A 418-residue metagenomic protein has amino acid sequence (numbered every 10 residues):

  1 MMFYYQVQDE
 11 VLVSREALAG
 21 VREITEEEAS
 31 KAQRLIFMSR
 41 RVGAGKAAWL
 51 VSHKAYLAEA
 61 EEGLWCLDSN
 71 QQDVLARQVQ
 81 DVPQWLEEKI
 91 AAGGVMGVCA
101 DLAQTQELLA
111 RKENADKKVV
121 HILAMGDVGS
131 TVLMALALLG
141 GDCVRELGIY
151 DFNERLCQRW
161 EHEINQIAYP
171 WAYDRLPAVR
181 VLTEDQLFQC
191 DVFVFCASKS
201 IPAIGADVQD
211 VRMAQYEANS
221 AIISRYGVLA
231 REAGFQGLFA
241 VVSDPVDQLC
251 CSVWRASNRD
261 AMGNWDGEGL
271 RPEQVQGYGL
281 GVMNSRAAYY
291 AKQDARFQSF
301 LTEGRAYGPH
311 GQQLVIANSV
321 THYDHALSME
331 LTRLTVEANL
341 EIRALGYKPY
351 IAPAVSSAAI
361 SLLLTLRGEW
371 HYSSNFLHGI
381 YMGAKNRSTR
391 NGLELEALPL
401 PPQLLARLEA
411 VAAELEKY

Functional and structural regions predicted by a protein language model:
M1-D116, L362, L366-E369, L408-Y418: N-terminal ligand-binding/catalytic initiation module
A47, H53-A76, K292-Y418: Long, compositionally biased stretches enriched for glycine and/or charged residues
D127-V132: Hydrophobic/small residue at the entry helix of a nucleotide-binding pocket
V144-G148: Short beta-strand element of Class I
F152-C190: Conserved N-terminal Rossmann-fold NAD(P) cofactor-binding segment
R175-Q236: Rossmann-like NAD(P)-binding element
S243-S319: Rossmann-like dinucleotide-binding core of oxidoreductases
